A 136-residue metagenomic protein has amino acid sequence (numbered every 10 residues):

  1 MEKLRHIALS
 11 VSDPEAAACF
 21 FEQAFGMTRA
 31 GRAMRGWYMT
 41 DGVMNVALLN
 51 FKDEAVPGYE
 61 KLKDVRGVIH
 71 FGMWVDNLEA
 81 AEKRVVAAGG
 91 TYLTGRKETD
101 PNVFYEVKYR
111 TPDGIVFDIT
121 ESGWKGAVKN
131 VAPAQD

Functional and structural regions predicted by a protein language model:
M1-A18, V68-M73, S122-D136: N-terminal beta-strand motif that seeds the catalytic metal site of vicinal oxygen chelate
E2, A8-K52: Core segments of cupin and vicinal oxygen chelate
K3-S12, T40, Y59-V86, Y105-T111 (+1 more regions): Vicinal oxygen chelate
H6, V11-F20, M27, H70 (+3 more regions): Secondary-structure boundary/capping motif
M44-A47, A55-P57, G114-F117: Short, charged/polar, Gly/Pro-enriched secondary-structure boundary elements
N50-A55, G123-K125: A short, sequence-level motif marking secondary-structure junctions
D53-E54, N77, T99-D100: Short beta->alpha connector loops
E82, V86-D136: Vicinal oxygen chelate
